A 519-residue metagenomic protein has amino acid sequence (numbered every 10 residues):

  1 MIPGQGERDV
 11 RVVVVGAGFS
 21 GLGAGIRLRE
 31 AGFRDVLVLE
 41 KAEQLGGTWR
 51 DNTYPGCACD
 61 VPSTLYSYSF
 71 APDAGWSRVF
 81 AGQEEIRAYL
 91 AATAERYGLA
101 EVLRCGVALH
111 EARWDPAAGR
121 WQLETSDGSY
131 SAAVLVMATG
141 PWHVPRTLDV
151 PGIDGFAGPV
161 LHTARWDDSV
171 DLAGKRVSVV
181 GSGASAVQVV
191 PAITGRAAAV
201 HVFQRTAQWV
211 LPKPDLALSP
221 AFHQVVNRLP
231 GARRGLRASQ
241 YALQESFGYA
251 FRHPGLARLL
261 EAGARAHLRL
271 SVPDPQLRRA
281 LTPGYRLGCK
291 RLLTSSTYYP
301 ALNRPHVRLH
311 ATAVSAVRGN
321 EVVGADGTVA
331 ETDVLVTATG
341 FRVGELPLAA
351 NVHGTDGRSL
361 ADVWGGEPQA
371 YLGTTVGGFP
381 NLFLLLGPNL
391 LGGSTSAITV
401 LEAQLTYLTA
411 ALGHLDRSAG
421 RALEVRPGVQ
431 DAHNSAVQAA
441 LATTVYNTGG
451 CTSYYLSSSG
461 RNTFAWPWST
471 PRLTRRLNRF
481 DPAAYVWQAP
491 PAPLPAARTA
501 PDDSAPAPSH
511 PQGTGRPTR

Functional and structural regions predicted by a protein language model:
G4-D9, V14-F19, G23-A24, L28-E30 (+6 more regions): Rossmann-like dinucleotide-binding core of oxidoreductases
V10-A100, Q204-A207, L270-Q276: Beta1-alpha1 glycine-rich phosphate/pyrophosphate-binding loop at the start of Rossmann-like nucleotide-binding domains
R50-C59, V150-G152, T297-Y299, G354-N381 (+1 more regions): FAD-binding beta-loop-beta segment adjacent to the flavin cofactor pocket
D73-A92, R252-L260, Y285-T297: Short beta-strand to alpha-helix junction loop
R78-H143, A316: Feature captures the FAD/FMN-dependent oxidoreductase FAD-binding
A186, W209-P212, F222-Q224, P230-G231 (+2 more regions): C-terminal, flexible cofactor-proximal segment of oxidoreductases
R258-E331: Alpha/beta-hydrolase fold catalytic core
V334, A338-L412: Glycine/threonine-rich phosphate-binding loop and adjacent beta-strand/alpha-helix elements that clamp
